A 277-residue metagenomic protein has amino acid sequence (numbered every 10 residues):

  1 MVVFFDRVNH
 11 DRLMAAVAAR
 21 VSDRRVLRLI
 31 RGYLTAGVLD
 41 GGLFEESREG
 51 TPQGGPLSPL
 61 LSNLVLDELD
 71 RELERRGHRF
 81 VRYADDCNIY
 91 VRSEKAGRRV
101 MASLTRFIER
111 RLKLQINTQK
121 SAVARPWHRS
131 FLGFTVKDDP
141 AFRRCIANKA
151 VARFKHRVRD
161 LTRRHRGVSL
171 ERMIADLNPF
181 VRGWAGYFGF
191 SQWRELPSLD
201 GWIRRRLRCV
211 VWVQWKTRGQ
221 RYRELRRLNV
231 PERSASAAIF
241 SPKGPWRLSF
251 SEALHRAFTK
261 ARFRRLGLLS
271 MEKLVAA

Functional and structural regions predicted by a protein language model:
M1-S130: Conserved polymerase palm-domain catalytic core
F4, V17, V21, P56 (+5 more regions): Generic amphipathic alpha-helical segments used as scaffolds and interaction surfaces in large, multi-domain proteins
H10-M14, D23-L27, L66, M101 (+8 more regions): Alpha-helix initiation and N-capping motif
S22, D70-E74, E109, K113 (+6 more regions): Short helix-capping and hinge/turn segments at secondary-structure transitions, especially at repeat and domain
T35, E109-G183: A conserved non-catalytic segment of reverse transcriptases and RNA-directed RNA polymerases corresponding to the late
G77-Y83, R157-R163, Q214-W215: Short, conserved aromatic-histidine micro-motifs
M173-R218, R226: Non-catalytic, peripheral interaction segments enriched in hydrophobic/basic residues
R206, W215-A277: Extended C-terminal regions of large enzymes
